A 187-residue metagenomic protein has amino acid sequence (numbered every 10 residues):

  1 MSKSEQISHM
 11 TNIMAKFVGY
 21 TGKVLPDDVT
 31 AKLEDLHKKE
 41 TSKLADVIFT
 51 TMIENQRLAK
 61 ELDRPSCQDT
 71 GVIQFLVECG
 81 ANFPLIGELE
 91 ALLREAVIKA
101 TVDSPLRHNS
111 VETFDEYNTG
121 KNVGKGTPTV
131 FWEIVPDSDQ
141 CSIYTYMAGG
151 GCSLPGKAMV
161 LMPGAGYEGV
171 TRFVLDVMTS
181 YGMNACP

Functional and structural regions predicted by a protein language model:
M1-P187: Non-transmembrane, aqueous-exposed alpha-helical and coiled segments at domain scale
